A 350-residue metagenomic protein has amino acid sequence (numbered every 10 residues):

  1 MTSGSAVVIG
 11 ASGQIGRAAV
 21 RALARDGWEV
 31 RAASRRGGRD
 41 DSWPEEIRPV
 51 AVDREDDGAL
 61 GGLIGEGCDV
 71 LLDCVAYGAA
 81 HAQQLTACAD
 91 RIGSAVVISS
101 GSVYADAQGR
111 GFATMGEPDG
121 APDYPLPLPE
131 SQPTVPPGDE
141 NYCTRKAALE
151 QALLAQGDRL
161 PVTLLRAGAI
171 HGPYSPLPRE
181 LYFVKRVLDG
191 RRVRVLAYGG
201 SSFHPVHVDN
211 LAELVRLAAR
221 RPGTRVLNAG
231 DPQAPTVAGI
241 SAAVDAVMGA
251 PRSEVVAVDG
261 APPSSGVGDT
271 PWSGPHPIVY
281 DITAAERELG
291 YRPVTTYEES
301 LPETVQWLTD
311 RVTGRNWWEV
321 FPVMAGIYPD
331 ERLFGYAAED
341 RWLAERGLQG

Functional and structural regions predicted by a protein language model:
A6-D26: N-terminal Rossmann NAD(P)H-binding glycine-rich loop of SDR-like oxidoreductase domains
W28-R35: Conserved glycine-rich Rossmann-like NAD(P)H-binding loop of the short-chain dehydrogenase/reductase
G37-V97, V103-D106: NAD(P)H-binding glycine-rich loop region in Rossmannoid oxidoreductase-like domains and their noncatalytic homologs
T86-A147, A155, T163: Conserved Rossmann-fold NAD(P)-dependent oxidoreductase catalytic core, especially the SDR/UDP-sugar
L149-P173: Conserved beta-loop-beta element that borders a ligand/cofactor-binding pocket
L164, G199-A212, V237-A238, V279 (+1 more regions): Conserved loop-to-helix N-cap of the C-terminal "lid" that shapes the substrate pocket in Rossmann-like
L177-F183, L196-A219, R225: Substrate-positioning beta->alpha
L214-H276, I282, R315, P322 (+1 more regions): Mid/C-terminal beta-alpha module of Rossmann-like enzyme folds, strongest in SDR-family dehydrogenases/epimerases
